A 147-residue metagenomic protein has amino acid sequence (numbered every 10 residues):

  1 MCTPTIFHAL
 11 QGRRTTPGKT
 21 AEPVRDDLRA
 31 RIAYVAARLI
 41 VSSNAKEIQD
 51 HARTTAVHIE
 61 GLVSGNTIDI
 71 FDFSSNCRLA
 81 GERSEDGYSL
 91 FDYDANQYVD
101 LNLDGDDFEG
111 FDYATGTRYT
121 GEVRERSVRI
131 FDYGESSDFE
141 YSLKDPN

Functional and structural regions predicted by a protein language model:
H8, G12-N147: Repetitive, compositionally biased segments used for assembly/scaffolding
